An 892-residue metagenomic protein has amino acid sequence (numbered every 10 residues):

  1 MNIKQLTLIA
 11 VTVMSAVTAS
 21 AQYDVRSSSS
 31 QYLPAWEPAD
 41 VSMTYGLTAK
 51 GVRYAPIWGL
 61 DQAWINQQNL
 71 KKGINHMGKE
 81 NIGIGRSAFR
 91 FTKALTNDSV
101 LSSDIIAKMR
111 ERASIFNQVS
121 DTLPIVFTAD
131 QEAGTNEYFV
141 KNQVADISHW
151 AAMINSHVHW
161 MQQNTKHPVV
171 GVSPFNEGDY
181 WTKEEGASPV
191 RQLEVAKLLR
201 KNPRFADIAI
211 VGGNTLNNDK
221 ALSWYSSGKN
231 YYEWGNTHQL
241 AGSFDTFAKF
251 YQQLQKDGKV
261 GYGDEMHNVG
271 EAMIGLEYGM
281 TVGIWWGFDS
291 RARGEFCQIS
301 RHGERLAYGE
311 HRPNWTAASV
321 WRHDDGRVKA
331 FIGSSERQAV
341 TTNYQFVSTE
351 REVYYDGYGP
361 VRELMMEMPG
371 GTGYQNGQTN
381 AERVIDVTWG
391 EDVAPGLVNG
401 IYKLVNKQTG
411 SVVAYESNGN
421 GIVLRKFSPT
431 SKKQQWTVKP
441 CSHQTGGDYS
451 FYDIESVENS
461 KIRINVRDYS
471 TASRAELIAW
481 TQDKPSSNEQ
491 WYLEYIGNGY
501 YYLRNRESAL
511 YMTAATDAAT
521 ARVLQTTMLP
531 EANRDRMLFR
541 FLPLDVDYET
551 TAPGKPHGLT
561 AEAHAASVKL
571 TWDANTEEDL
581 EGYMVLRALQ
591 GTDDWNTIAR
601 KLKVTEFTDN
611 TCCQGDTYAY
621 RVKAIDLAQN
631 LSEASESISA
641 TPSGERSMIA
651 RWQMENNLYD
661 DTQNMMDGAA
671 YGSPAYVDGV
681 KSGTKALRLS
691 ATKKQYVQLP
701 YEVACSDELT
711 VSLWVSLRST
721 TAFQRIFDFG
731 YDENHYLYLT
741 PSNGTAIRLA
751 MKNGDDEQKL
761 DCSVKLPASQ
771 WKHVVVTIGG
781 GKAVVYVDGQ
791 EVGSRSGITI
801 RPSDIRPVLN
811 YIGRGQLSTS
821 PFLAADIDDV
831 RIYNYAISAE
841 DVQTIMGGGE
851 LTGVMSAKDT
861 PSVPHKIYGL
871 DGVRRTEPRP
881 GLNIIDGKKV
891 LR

Functional and structural regions predicted by a protein language model:
A63-N218: Substrate-binding cleft and catalytic face of glycoside hydrolase catalytic domains, especially the flexible beta-alpha
D392-T551, A670, K694: Lectin-like carbohydrate-binding module/patch detector with strong preference for beta-trefoil
I422, Q653-V677: Short, tryptophan-glycine- and acidic/Ser/Thr-enriched carbohydrate-recognition patches
D609-N630: Beta-strand-rich modules
S690-L709, K759-K765: Short surface loop/edge beta-strand patches of beta-sandwich-type extracellular domains that form ligand-contact sites
Q724-L749: Glycan-recognition/cleft segments
L749-H773: Short, aromatic/His-centered strand-loop micro-motif at the edge of beta-sheets
R795-D826: Flexible glycan-contacting loops in extracellular carbohydrate-active proteins
